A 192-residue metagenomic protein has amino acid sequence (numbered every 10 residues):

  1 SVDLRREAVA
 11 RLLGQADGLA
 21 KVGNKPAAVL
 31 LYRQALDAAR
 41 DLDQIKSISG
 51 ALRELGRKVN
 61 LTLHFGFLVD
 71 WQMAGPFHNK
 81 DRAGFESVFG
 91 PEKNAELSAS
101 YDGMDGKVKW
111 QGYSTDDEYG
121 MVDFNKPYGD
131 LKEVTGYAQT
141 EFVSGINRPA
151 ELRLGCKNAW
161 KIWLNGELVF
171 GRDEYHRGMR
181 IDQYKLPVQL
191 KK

Functional and structural regions predicted by a protein language model:
S1-L55: Repeat-based scaffolding regions
D37-F124, P187: Accessory carbohydrate-binding/adhesion or oligomerization-edge regions at the termini of glycan-active proteins
N125-G136, D173-M179: Extracellular beta-rich ligand/substrate-recognition surface
V134-G136, I146, C156, R180-D182: Residues that act as N-cap/strand-start positions at coil-to-secondary-structure junctions
A138-A150, P187-K192: Extracellular and analogous surface-interaction loops
S144, R148-L164: Aromatic-lined ligand-binding clefts that engage carbohydrates, nucleic acids, or primary amines
L164-K192: Beta-strand-rich ligand-recognition modules
